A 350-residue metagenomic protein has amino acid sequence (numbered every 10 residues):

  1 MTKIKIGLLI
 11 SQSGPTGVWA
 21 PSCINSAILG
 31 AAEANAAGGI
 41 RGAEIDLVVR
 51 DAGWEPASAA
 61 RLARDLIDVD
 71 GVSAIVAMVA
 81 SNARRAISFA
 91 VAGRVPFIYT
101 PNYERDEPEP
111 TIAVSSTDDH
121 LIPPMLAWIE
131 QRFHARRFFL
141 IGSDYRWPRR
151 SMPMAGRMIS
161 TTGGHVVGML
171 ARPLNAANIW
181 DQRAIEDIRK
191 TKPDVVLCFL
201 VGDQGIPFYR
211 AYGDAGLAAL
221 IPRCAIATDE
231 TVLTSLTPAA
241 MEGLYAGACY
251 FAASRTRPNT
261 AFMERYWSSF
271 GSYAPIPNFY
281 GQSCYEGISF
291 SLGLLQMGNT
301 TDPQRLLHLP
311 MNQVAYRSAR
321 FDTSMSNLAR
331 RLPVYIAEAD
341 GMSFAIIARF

Functional and structural regions predicted by a protein language model:
K3, G7-I28, R50-A52, P56 (+1 more regions): Extracytoplasmic "Venus flytrap"
C23, I40-R105: Beta-alpha junction/loop-to-helix N-cap segments that form part of ligand/metal-binding clefts
G38-G53, E109-T111, S160-N178: Short beta-strand elements in bilobed, periplasmic/extracellular small-molecule ligand-binding domains
L66-V79, I98-T100, F139-L140, T191-G202 (+3 more regions): Periplasmic-binding protein-like
D106-W128, M241-Y250: Short beta-strand elements at the ligand-binding edges of bilobed clamshell
S115-R172: An alpha-beta-alpha
Y212-S283: Extracellular/periplasmic periplasmic-binding protein-like sensory domains
S269-G281, L292-A345: Segments of small-molecule ligand-sensing domains
